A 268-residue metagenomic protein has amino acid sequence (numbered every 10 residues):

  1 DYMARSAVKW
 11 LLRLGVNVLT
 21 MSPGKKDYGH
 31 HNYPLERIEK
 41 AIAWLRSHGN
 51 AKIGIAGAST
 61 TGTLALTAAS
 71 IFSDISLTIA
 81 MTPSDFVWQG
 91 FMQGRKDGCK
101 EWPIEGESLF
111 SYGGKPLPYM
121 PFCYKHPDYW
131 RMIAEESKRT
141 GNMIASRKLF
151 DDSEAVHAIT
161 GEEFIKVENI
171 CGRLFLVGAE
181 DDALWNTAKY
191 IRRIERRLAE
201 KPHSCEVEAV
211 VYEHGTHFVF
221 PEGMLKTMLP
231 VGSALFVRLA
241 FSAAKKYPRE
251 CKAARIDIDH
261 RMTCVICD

Functional and structural regions predicted by a protein language model:
M3-M21: Short amphipathic alpha-helix adjacent to the substrate-entry channel of hydrolases
S22-G54: Catalytic nucleophile-loop/oxyanion-hole region of alpha/beta-hydrolase and closely related hydrolase-like folds
I55-A58, M81, V177: Short beta-strand immediately N-terminal to the catalytic nucleophile in serine-hydrolase-like folds
G62-S73, T78: Short glycine-enriched nucleophile-adjacent loop and the immediately C-terminal alpha-helix near the catalytic center
I79-V167: Accessory cap/linker subdomain of secreted extracellular hydrolases
I170, L176-G178: Short beta-strand/loop motif that positions the catalytic acidic residue of the alpha/beta-hydrolase fold
D181-W185, T216-F218: Acidic catalytic loop of the alpha/beta-hydrolase fold
R192, R196, E200-D268: C-terminal catalytic histidine-bearing segment of alpha/beta-hydrolase fold enzymes
